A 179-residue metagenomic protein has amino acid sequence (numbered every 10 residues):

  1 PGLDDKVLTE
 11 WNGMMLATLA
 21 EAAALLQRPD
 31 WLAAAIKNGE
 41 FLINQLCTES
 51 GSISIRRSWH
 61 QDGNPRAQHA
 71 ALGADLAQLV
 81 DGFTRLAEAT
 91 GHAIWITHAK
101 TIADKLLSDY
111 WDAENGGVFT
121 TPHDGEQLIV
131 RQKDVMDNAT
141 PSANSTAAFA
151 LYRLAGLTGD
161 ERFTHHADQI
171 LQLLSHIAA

Functional and structural regions predicted by a protein language model:
P1-A179: Glycan-recognition and catalytic cores of secretory/periplasmic carbohydrate-active enzymes
